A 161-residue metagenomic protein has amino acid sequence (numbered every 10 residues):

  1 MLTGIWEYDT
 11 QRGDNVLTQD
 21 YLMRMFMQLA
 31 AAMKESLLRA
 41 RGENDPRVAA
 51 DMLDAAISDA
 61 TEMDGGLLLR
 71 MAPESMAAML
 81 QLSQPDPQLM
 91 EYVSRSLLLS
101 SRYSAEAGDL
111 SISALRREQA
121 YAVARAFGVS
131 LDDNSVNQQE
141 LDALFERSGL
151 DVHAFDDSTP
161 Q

Functional and structural regions predicted by a protein language model:
L2-M90, R125-A126, R147-Q161: N-terminal alpha-helical interaction modules that lie
K34-E35, S100-Y103, A143-E146: Tandem amphipathic alpha-helical repeat scaffolds
S36-R39, S96, Y103-E106, L110: Residue-level signature for tetratricopeptide repeat
L82-L89, Y103-A114, D132: Short acidic, glycine/proline-enriched loop segments that cap or flank alpha-helices
L89-L99: Elongated alpha-helical scaffolds
D109-P160: Amphipathic alpha-helical binding modules
